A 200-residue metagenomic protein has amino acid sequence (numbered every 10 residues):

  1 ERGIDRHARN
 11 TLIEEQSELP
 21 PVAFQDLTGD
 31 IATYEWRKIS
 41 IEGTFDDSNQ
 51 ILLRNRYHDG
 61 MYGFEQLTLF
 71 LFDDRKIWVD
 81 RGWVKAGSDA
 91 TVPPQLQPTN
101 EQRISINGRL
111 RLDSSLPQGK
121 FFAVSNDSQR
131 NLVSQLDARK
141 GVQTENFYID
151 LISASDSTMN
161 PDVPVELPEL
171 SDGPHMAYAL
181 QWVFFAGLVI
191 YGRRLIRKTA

Functional and structural regions predicted by a protein language model:
E1-A200: Surface-exposed, charge/polar-rich loops and edge strands
